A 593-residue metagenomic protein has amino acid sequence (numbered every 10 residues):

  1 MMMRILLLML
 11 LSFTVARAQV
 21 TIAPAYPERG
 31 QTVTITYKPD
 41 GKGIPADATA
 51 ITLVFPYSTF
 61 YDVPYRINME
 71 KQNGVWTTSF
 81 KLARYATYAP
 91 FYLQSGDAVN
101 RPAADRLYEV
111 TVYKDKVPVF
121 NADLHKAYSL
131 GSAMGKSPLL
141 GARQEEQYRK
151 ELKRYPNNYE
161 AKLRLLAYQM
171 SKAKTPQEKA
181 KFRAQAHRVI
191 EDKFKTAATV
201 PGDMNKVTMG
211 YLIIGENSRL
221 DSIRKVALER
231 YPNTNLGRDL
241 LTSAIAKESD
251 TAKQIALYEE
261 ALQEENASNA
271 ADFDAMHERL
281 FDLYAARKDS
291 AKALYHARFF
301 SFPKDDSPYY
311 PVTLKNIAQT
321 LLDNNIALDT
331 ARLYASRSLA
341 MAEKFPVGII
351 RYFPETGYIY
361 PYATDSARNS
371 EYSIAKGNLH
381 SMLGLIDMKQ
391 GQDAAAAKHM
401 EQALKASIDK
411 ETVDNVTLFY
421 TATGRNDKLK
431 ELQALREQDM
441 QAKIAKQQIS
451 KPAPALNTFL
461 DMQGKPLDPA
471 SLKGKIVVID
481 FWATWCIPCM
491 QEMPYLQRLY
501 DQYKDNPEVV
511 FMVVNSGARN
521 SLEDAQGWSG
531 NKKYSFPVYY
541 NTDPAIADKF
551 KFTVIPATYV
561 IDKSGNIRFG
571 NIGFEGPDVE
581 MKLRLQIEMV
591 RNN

Functional and structural regions predicted by a protein language model:
A18-E191, N205-G210, S218-P232, L241-A244 (+3 more regions): Glycan-association/targeting regions that enable binding to alpha-glucans and other polysaccharides
D414-N457, A470-K473, R519, G527: N-proximal helix/coil linker or "cap" segments that precede and/or mark the start of modular domains
P454-D461, E523-S564: Short, internal strand/loop/helix patches that form the active-site neighborhood or redox-interaction surface
N457-V477, Y500-Y503: A short beta-strand-turn-helix
L467-M490, L496, M512: Short active-site neighborhood of thiol/selenol oxidoreductases, capturing the structured segment around
Q491-K532, T542-K549: Structural microenvironment flanking redox-active thiols in thiol-disulfide oxidoreductases
V560-N593: Thiol-/selenol-based redox modules, centered on thioredoxin-like and closely related oxidoreductase domains
